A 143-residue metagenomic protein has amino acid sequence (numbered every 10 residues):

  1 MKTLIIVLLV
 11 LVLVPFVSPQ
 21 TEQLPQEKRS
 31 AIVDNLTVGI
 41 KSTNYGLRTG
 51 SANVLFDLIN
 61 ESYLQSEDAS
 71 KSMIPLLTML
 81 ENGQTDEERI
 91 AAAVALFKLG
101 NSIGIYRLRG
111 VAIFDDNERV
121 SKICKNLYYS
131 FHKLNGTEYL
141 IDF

Functional and structural regions predicted by a protein language model:
L4-L13: Sec-dependent N-terminal signal peptides
Q26-V38, S62-L80, N101-I113, L134-F143: Amphipathic alpha-helical scaffolding segments comprising HEAT/armadillo-like alpha-solenoid repeats
T43-N44, Q84-T85, D116-N117: Short inter-helical turns and helix N-cap capping residues of alpha-solenoid HEAT/ARM repeat scaffolds
R48-I59: HEAT-repeat alpha-solenoid elements in large eukaryotic scaffold proteins
S51, A92, I123-C124: Conserved hydrophobic register position within alpha-solenoid helical repeats
F56-D57, F97, Y129: Structural signature of alpha-helical solenoid repeat scaffolds
